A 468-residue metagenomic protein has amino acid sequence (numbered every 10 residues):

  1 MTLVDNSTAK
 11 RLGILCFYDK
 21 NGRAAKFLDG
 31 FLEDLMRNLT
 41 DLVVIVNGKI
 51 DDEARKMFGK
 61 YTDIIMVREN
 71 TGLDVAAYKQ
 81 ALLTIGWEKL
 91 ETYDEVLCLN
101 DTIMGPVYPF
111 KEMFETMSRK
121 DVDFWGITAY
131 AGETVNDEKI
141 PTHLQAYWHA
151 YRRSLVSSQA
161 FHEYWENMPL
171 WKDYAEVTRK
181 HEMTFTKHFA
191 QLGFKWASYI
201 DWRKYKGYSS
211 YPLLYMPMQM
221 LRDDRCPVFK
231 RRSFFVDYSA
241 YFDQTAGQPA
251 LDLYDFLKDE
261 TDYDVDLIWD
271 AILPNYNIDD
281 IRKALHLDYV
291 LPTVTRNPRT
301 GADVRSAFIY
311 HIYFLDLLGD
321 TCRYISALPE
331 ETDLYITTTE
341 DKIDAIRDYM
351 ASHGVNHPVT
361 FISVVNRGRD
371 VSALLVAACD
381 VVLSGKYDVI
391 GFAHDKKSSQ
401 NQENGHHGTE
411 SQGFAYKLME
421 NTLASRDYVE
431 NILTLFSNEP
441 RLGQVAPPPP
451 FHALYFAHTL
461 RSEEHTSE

Functional and structural regions predicted by a protein language model:
M1-S467: ER/Golgi luminal nucleotide-sugar-dependent glycosyltransferases, focusing on the catalytic module
